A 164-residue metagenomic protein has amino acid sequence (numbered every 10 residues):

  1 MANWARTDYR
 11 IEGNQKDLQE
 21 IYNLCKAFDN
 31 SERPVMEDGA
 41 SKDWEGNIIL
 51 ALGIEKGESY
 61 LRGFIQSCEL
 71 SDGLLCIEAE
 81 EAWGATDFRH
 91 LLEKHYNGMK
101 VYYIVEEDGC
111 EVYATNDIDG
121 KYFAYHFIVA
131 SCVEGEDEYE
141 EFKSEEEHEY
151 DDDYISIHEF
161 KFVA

Functional and structural regions predicted by a protein language model:
M1-S31, V163: Short, extreme N-terminal segment that most often corresponds to the first beta-strand
F28-D43: Short, cationic low-complexity segments
A40, W44-A164: Charged interaction segments
